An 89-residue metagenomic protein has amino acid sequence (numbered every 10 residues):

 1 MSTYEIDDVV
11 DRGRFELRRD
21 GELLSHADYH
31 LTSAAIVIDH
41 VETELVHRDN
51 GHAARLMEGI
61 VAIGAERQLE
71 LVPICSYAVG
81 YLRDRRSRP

Functional and structural regions predicted by a protein language model:
M1-R14: Active-site rim helix/loop that mediates acceptor-substrate recognition in acyltransferases
G13-L24: Conserved beta-hairpin
E22-H30, V37: Conserved beta-strand in the GNAT
A35-L45: Conserved acetyl-CoA binding element of GNAT-fold acetyltransferases
H47, G51-L56: Conserved acetyl-CoA pyrophosphate-binding loop and the N-cap/start of the following alpha-helix in GNAT-like
R55-E70: Conserved acyl-CoA
P73-Y81: Conserved beta-strand-loop-alpha-helix junction that forms the acyl-donor binding cleft
L82-P89: Short, charged, intrinsically disordered terminal tails
